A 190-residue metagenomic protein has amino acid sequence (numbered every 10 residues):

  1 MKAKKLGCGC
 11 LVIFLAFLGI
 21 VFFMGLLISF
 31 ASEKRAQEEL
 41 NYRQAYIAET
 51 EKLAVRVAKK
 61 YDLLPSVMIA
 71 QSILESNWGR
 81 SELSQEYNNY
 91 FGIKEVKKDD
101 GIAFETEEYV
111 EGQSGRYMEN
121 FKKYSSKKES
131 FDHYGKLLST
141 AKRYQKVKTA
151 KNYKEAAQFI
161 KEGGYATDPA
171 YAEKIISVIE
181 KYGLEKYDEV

Functional and structural regions predicted by a protein language model:
K2-V190: Catalytic cores of secreted/periplasmic lytic hydrolases that degrade extracellular macromolecules
